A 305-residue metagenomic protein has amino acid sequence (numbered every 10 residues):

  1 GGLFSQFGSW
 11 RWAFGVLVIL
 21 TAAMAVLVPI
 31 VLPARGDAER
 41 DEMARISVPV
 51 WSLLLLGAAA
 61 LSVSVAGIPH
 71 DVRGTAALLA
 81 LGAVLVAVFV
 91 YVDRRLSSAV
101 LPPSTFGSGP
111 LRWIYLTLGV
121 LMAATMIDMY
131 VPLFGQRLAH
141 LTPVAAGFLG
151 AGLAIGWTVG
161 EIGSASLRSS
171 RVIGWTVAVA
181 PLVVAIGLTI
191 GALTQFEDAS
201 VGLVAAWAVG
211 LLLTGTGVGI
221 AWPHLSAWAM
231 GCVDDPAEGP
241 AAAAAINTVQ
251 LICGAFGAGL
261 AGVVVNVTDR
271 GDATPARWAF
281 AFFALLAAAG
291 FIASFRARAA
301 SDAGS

Functional and structural regions predicted by a protein language model:
G1-I30, G262-V267, R277-F291, F295: Transmembrane-helix bundle of Major Facilitator Superfamily
G1-Q6, V18, A22, P49 (+3 more regions): Proteins with a high burden of low-complexity, intrinsically disordered sequence enriched in S/T/G/P/A and R, requiring
G2, L56-S64, M126-R137: Small-residue-rich transmembrane alpha-helical segments that form helix-helix packing/gating elements in polytopic
F7-L116: Hydrophobic transmembrane-helix bundles of small-molecule transporters
D41-A44, A300-S305: Short, charged juxtamembrane terminal tails flanking transmembrane helices
R73-G74, A99-S301: 12-transmembrane solute porter fold
